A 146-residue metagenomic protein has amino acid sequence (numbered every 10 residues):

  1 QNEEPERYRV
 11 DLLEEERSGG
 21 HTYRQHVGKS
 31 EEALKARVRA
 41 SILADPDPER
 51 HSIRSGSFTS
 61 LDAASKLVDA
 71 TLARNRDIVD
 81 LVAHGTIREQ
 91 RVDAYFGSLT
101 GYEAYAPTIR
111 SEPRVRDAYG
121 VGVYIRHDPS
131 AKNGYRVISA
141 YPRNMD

Functional and structural regions predicted by a protein language model:
Q1-A36, A44-P48, M145-D146: Low-complexity, glycine/serine/proline-rich disordered segments that function as export/translocation leaders
E31-D146: Functional cores of ribonucleases/endoribonucleases
